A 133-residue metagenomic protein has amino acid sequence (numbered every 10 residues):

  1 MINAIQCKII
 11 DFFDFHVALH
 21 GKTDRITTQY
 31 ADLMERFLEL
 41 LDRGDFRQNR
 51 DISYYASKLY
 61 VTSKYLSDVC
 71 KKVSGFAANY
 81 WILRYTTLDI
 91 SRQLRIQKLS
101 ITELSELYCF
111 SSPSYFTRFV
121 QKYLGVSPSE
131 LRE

Functional and structural regions predicted by a protein language model:
M1-K8, F37-L40: Amphipathic alpha-helical segments enriched in hydrophobic/aromatic residues interleaved with Lys/Arg
F12-F37, G44-Y54, K72-A77: Short, Lys/Arg-enriched, Trp-marked, Pro/Gly-tolerant hinge/linker segments that flank
D14, S53, K64, D68 (+2 more regions): A conserved cytosolic signaling coiled-coil/coupling helix that links sensory/transmembrane modules
S53, K64, S100-E103, P113-S114 (+1 more regions): Residues within helix-turn-helix
L66, Y115-F116, V120: Short hydrophobic/aromatic patch on the recognition helix
V73-S111, E133: Terminal helix-turn-helix DNA-binding modules in bacterial transcription factors
R118-E133: …primarily DNA-binding HTH/wHTH and HhH modules…
